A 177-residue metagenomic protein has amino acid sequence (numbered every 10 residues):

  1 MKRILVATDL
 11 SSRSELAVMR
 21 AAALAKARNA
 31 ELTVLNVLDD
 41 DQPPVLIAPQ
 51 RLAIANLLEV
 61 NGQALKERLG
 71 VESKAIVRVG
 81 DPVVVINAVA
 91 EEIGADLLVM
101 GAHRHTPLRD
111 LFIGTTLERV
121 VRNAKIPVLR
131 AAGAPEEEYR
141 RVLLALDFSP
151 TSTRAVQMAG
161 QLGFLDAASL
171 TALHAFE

Functional and structural regions predicted by a protein language model:
M1-A48, L52, E138-E177: Small/aliphatic-rich secondary-structure junction motif
R3, A23, V83-E136: Gly/Ser-rich helix-loop-strand patches that form or flank binding pockets for ribonucleotide-derived cofactors
R13, R20, T33, D39-Q42 (+3 more regions): Structural beta-alpha unit
V79, A132, F176: Residues at the C-termini of beta-strands that transition into short coil/loop
